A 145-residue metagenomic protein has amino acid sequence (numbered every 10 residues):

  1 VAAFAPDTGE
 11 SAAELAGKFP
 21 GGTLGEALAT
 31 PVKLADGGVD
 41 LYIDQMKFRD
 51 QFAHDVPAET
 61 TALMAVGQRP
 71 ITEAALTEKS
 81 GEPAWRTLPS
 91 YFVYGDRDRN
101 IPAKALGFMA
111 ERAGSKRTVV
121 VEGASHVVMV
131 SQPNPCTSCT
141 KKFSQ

Functional and structural regions predicted by a protein language model:
V1-D36, Q45, T72-A75: Flexible "cap/lid" loop of the alpha/beta hydrolase fold
I43-D55: Helix-loop "lid/cap" segments that line or gate small-molecule binding pockets
L63-P83: Active-site nucleophile elbow and catalytic-triad environment of alpha/beta-hydrolase enzymes
G81-T87, E111-A113: Short, conserved loop/helix-junction motifs that constitute active-site signature segments in enzyme catalytic cores
R86, F92-Y94: Short beta-strand/loop motif that positions the catalytic acidic residue of the alpha/beta-hydrolase fold
D96-A124: Conserved loop-alpha-helix segment in the C-terminal half of the alpha/beta-hydrolase fold that carries the catalytic
T118-T137: Catalytic histidine-centered segment of alpha/beta-hydrolase-like enzymes
C139-Q145: C-terminal alpha-helix
